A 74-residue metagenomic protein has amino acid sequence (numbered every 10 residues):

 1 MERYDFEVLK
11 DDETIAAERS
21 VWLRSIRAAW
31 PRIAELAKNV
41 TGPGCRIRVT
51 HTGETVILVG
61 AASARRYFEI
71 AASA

Functional and structural regions predicted by a protein language model:
M1-A17: Short aromatic-glycine-(Arg/Gly/Cys) micro-motifs in beta-strand/loop hairpins
E7-L9, S20, V56, A71: Intrinsically disordered, low-complexity regions of eukaryotic proteins
D12-T14, R27, T55: Residues that cap or initiate secondary-structure elements
A17-I26: Short, contiguous acidic and Ser/Thr-rich linear segments
S25-G42: A short, charged, amphipathic alpha-helix used as a generic interaction element across diverse proteins
N39-A74: Short, mixed-charge low-complexity intrinsically disordered segments
